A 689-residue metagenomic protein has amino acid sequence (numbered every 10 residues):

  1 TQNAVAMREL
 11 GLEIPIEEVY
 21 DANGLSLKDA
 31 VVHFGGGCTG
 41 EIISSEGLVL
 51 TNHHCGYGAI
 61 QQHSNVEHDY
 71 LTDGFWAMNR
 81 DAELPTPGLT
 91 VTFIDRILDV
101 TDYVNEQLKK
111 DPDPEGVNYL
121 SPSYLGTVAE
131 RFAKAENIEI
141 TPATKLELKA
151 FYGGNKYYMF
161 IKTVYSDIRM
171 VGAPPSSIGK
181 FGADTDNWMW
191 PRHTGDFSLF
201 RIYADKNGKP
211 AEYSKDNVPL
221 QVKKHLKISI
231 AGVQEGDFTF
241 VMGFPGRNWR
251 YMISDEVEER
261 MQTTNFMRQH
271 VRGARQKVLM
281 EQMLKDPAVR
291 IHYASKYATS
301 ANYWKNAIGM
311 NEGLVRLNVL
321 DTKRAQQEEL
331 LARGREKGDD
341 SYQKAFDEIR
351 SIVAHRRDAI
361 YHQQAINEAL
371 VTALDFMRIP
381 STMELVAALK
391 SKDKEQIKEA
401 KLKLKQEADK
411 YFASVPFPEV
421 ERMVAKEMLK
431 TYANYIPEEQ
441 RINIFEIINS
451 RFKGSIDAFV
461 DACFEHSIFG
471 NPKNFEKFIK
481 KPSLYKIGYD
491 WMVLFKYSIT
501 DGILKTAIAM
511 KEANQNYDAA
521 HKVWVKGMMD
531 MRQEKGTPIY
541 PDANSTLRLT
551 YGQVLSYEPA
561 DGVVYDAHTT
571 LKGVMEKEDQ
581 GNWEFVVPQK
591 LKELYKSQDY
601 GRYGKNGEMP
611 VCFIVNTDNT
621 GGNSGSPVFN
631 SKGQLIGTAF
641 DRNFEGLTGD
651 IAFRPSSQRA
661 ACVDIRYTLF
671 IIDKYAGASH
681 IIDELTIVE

Functional and structural regions predicted by a protein language model:
T1-E689: Terminal presequence/propeptide segments associated with secretion/organelle targeting and zymogen/polyprotein
